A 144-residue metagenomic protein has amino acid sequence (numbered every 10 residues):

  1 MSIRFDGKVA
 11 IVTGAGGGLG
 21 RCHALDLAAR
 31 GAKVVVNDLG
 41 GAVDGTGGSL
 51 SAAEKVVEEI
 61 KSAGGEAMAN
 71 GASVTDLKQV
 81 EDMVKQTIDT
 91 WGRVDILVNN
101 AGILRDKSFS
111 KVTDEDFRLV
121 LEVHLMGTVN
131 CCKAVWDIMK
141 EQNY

Functional and structural regions predicted by a protein language model:
I3-V35: Canonical Rossmann dinucleotide-binding motif of NAD(H)/NADP(H)-dependent dehydrogenases/reductases, specifically
R30-E54: Conserved glycine-rich Rossmann-like NAD(P)H-binding loop of the short-chain dehydrogenase/reductase
E54, G71-K85, D114: The beta1-alpha1 cofactor-binding region of Rossmann-like NAD(H)/NADP(H)-dependent oxidoreductases
I60, S108-F109, D116-R118: Substrate-binding pocket helix/loop in short-chain dehydrogenase/reductase
A63-E66, Q86-N99, R105-S108, Y144: A glycine-rich helix->loop->beta "capping" turn within Rossmann-like NAD(P)(H)-dependent oxidoreductase domains
L104, V112, V120-L121: A hydrophobic alpha-helix adjacent to the NAD(P)-binding/active-site core of NAD(P)-dependent oxidoreductases, strongly
C132-K133: A short, exposed helix-loop element centered on a Lys and neighboring polar residues
